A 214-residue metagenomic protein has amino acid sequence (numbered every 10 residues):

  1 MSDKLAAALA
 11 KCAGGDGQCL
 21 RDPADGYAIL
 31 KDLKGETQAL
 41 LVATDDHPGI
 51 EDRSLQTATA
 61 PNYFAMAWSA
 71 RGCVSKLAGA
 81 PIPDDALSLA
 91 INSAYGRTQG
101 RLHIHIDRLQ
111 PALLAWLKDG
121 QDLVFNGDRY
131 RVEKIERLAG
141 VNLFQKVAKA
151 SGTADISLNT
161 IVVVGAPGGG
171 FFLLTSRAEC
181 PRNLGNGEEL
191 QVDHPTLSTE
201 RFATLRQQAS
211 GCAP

Functional and structural regions predicted by a protein language model:
M1-P214: HIT superfamily nucleotide-processing domains
